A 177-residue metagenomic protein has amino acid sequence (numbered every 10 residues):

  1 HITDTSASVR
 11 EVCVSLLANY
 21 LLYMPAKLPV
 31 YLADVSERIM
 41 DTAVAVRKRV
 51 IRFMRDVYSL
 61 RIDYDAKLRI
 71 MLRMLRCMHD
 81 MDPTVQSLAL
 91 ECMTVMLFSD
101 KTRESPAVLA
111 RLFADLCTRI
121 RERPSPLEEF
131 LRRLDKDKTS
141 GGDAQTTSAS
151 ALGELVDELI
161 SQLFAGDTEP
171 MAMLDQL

Functional and structural regions predicted by a protein language model:
H1-C13, E154, M171-L177: Short intrinsically disordered, low-complexity coil segments enriched in acidic
H1-I2, S8, P25-A45, V57 (+4 more regions): HEAT/HEAT-like alpha-solenoid repeats
I2, C13-Y23, I39-M40, F53-R61 (+3 more regions): Hydrophobic residues within the alpha-helices of tandem HEAT/HEAT-like
S8-R10, A45-R47, M81-Q86, E122-P126 (+1 more regions): Positions within the helices of HEAT/ARM-like alpha-solenoid repeats
V12, R49, R73, L88 (+2 more regions): Alpha-solenoid helical repeat scaffolds
L22, E37, D80, D143-T146 (+1 more regions): Generic amphipathic alpha-helical segments used as scaffolds and interaction surfaces in large, multi-domain proteins
D100-L177: Extended repeat-based solenoid scaffolds, especially LRR ectodomains and other repeat-derived architectures
